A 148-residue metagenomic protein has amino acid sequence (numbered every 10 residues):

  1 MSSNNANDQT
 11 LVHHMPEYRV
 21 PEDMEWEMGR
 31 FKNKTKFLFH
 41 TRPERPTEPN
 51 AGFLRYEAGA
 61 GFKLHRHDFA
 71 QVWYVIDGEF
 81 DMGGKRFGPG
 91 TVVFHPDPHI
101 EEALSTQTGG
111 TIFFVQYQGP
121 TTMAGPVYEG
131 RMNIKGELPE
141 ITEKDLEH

Functional and structural regions predicted by a protein language model:
M1-T47, Y128-H148: A short, N-terminal "cap"/entry segment at the start of jelly-roll beta-barrel domains of the cupin/DSBH fold
E17, A51-R55, V72, V92-F94: Conserved hydrophobic/aromatic beta-strand scaffold that supports enzyme active sites
K36-T41, P49-R66, K85-R86, P96-I100: Conserved short histidine dyad/triad with adjacent acidic residue
E48-P49, H67-A70, V75, G88 (+1 more regions): Short connector loops at helix/strand junctions that flank enzyme active sites, especially segments positioning acidic
G52-L54, I76-G78, F113-V115: Short, well-ordered beta-strand segments in beta-rich or mixed alpha/beta enzyme and ligand-binding folds
E57, R86-T108, F114-Q118: Conserved metal-binding segment of the jelly-roll/cupin
A58-A60, H67-M82: Glycine- and acidic-residue-biased ligand/ion/polar-headgroup-sensing regions
E102, Q107-H148: Double-stranded beta-helix
